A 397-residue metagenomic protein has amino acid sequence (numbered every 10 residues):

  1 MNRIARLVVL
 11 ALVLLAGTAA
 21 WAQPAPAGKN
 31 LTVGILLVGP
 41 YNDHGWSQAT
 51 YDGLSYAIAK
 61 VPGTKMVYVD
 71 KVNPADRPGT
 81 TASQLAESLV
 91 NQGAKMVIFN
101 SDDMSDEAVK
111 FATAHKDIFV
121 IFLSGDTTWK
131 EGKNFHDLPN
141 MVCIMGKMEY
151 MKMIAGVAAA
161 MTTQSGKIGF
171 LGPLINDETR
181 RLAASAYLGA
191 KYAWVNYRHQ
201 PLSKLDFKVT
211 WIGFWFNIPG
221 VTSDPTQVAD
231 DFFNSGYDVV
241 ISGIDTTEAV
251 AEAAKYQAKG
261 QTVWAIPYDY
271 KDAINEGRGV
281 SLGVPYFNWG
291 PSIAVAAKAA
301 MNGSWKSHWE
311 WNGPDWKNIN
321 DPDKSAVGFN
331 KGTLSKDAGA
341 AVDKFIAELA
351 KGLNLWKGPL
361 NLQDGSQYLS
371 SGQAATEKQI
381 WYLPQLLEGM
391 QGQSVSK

Functional and structural regions predicted by a protein language model:
M1-V9: Bacterial N-terminal signal peptides that target proteins for export
V8-A19: Bacterial N-terminal signal peptides
Q23-K397: A residue-level marker of the well-folded mature domains of exported/periplasmic proteins
